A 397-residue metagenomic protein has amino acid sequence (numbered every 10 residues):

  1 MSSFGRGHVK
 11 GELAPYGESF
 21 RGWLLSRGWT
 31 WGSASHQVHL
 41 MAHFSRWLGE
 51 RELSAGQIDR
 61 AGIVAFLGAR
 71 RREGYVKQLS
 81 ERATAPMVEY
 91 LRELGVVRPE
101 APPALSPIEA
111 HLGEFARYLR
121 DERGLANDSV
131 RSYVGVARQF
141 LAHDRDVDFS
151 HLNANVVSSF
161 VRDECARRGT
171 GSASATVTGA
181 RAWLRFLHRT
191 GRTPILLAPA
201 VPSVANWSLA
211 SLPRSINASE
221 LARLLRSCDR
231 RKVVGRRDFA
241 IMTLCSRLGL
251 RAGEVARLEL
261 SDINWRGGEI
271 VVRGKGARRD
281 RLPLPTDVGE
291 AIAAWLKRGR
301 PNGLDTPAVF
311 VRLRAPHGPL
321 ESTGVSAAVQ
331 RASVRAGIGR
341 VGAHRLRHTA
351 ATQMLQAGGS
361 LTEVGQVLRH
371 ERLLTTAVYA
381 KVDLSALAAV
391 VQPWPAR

Functional and structural regions predicted by a protein language model:
M1-R397: Conserved catalytic core of the tyrosine transesterase superfamily
